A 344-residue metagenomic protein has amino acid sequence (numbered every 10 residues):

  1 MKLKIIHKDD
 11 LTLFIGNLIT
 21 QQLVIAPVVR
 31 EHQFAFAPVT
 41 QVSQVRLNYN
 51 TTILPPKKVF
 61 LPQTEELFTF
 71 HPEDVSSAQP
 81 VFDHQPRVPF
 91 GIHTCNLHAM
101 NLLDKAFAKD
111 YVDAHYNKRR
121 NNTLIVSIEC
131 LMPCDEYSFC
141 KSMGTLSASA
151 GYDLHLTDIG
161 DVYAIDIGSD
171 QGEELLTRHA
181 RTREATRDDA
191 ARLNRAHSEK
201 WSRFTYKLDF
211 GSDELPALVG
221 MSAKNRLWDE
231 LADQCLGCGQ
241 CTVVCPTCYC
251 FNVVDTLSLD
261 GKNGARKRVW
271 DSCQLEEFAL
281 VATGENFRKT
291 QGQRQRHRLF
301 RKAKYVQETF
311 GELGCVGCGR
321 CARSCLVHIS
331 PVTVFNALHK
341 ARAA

Functional and structural regions predicted by a protein language model:
M1-L218: Iron-sulfur-associated redox domains of electron-transfer enzymes in respiratory and anaerobic energy metabolism
D10-F14, C241, V269, S330: General structural feature for long, well-ordered alpha-helical segments within catalytic domains of soluble enzymes
F90, R226, E230-L236, Q240-V243: Short, well-structured alpha-helical interface segments that form or flank functional binding sites
E129-M143, C248-V254, K262, C273: Functionally engaged cysteine thiol sites
D170, Q240, P246-V253, F278: Histidine- and/or cysteine-centered catalytic micro-motif in compact active-site loops
F210-L218, C235-P246: Oxyanion-binding "anion nests"
S212-D233, F251-A344: Ferredoxin-type iron-sulfur electron-transfer modules in oxidoreductases and energy-metabolism complexes
